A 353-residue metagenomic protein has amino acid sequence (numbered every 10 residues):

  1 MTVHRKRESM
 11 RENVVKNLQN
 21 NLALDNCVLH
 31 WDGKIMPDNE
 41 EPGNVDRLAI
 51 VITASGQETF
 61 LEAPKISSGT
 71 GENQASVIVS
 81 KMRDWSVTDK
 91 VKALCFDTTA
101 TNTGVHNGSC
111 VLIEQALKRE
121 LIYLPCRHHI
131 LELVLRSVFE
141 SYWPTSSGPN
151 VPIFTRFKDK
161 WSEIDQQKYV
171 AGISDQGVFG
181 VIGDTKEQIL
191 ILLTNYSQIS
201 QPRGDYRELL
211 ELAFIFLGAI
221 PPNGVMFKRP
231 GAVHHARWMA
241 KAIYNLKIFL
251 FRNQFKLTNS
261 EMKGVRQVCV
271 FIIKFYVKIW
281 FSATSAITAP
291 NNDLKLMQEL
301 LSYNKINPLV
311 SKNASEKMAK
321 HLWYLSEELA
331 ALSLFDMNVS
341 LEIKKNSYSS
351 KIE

Functional and structural regions predicted by a protein language model:
M1-E353: Alpha-helical structural modules in large enzymes and assemblies
